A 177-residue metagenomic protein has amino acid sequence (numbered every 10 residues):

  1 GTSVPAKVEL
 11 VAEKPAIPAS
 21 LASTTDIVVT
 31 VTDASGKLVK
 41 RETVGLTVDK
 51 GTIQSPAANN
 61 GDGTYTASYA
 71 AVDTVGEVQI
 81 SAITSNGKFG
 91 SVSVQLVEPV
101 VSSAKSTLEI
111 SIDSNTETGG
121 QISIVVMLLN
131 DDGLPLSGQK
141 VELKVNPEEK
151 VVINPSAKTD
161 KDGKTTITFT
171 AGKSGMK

Functional and structural regions predicted by a protein language model:
G1-K40, T52, D73-N154, K161-K164 (+1 more regions): Short S/T/G/P-enriched beta-strand
N59-S68, T159-I167: Glycine-centered loop-to-beta-strand initiation motif
